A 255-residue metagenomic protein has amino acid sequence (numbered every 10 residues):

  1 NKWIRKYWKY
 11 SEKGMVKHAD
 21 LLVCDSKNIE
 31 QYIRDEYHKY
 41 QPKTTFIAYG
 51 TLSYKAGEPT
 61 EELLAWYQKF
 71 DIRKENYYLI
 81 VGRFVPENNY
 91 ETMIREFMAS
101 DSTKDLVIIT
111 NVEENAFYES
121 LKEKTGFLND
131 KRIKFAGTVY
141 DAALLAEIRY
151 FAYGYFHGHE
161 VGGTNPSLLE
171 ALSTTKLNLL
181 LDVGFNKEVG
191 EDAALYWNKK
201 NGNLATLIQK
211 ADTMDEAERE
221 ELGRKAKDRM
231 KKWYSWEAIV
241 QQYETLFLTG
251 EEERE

Functional and structural regions predicted by a protein language model:
K2-L22: Membrane-proximal helix-turn-helix segments that form the acceptor-binding/catalytic region of lipid-linked
V16-K43, T51-A56, Y243: A short, active-site helix/loop in glycosyltransferases that binds the activated sugar's phosphate group
T51-L52, V81, D105-S120, K134-T138: Glycosyltransferase donor-sugar binding loop
Q68-N88, I94-D101, V107: Conserved donor-binding/catalytic core segment of Leloir-type glycosyltransferases
E147-G163, K176: Acidic donor-binding loop of glycosyltransferase active sites
S173-L180: Short hydrophobic beta-strand element within catalytic cores of glycosyltransferases and related nucleotide-activated
A194-G202, K210-E216: Conserved acidic donor-binding segment of nucleotide-sugar-dependent glycosyltransferases
E216, E220-L248: A charged, aromatic-enriched C-terminal amphipathic alpha-helix characteristic of glycosyltransferases across folds
